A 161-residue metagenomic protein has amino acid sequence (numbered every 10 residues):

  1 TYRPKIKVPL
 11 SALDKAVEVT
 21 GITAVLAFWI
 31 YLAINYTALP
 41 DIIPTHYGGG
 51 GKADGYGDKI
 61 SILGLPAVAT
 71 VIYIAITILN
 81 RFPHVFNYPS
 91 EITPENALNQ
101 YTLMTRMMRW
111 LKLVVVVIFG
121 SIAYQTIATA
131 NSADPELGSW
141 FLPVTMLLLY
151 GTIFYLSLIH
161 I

Functional and structural regions predicted by a protein language model:
P9-A24: Alpha-helical transmembrane segments and their helix-start/interface "positive-inside/aromatic belt" motifs in integral
V17-G21, A75-T77, T105-V117: Select subsegments of transmembrane alpha-helices in polytopic membrane proteins, especially boundary-proximal
L32-G64: Active-site and channel-lining beta-strand-loop segments that bind or position nucleotide-derived/phosphorylated
G57-Y73, L142-L149: Alpha-helical transmembrane segments
I78-E95: Membrane-helix interface/capping segments
V114-S132: Alpha-helical transmembrane segments and their membrane-interface junctions in multi-pass membrane proteins
A128-Y150: Hydrophobic alpha-helical transmembrane segments and immediately flanking/interface helices in integral membrane
I159-I161: Conserved small/polar residues in nucleotide/adenosyl-binding loops
